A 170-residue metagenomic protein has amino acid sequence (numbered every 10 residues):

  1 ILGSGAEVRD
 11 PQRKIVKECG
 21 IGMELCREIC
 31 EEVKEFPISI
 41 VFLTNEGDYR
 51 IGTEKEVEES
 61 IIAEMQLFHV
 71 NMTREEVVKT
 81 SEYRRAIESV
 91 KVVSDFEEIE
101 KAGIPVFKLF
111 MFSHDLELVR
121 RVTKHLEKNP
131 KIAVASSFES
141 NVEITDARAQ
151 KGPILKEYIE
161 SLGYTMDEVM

Functional and structural regions predicted by a protein language model:
I1-C26, P37: Alpha-helical substrate-recognition element adjacent to the catalytic core
E32, F36-I38, L43-M170: Conserved acidic, metal-coordinating active-site core of Asp-based, Mg2+-dependent phosphoryl-transfer enzymes
